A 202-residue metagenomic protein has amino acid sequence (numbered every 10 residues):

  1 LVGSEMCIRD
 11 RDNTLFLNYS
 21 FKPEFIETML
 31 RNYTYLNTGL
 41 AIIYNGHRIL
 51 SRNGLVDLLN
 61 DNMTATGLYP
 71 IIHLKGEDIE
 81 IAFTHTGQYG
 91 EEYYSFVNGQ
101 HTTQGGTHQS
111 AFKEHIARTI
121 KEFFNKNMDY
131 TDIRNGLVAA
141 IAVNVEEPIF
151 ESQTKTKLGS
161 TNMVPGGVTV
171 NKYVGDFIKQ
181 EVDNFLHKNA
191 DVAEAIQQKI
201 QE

Functional and structural regions predicted by a protein language model:
S4-E5, R9-E202: GHKL-family ATPase ATP-binding module
